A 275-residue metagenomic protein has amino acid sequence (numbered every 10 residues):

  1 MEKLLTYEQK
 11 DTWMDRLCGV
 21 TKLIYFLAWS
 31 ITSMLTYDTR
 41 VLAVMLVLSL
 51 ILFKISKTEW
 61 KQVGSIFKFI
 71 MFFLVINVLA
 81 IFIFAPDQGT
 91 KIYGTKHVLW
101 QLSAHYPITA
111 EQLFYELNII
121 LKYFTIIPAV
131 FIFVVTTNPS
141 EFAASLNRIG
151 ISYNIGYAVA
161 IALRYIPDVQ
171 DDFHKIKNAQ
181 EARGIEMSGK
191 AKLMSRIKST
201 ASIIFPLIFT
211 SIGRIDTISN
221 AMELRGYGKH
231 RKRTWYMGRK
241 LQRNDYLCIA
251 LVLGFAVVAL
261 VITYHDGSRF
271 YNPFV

Functional and structural regions predicted by a protein language model:
M1-T39, V47-L50, D171-V275: Transmembrane alpha-helix interface motif
T39, E59-W60, I151-I155: Membrane-helix interface segments
L46-F53, I70: Hydrophobic transmembrane alpha-helices of multi-pass, membrane-embedded glycosylation machinery
L50-K54, V78, F82, L260: Membrane-embedded alpha-helical segments of multi-pass transporters/permeases
F53-E59, T136-T137, V261: Structural signal for the C-terminal ends of transmembrane alpha-helices and the immediately following loop
E59-F67: Interfacial helix-loop-helix linkers and transmembrane-helix boundary segments in multi-pass membrane proteins
F67-E186, K190-L193: Juxtamembrane/interface alpha-helical elements of multi-pass membrane proteins
